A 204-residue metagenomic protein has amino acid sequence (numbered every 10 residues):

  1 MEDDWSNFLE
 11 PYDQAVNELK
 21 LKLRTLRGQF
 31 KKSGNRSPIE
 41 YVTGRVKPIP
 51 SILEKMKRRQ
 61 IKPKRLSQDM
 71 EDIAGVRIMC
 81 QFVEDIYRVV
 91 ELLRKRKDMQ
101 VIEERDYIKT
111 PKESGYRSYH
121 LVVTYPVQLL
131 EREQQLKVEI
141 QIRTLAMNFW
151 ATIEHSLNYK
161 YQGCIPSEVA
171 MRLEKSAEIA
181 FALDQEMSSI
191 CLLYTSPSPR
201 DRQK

Functional and structural regions predicted by a protein language model:
M1-K55: Intrinsically disordered, low-complexity polar/charged tails and linkers
D3, V89, I190-L192: Charge-rich amphipathic alpha-helical interaction elements
K31-K32, K62-M70, T110: Short, flexible, solvent-exposed loop/turn segments with mixed acidic/basic and small polar residues
I52-L66: Short amphipathic beta-strand starts and helix->beta connectors
S67, C80-M187: Long beta-strand-rich cores associated with HINT superfamily self-processing modules
D72-V76: Short amphipathic alpha-helical segments
Y194-P199, Q203: Conserved small/polar residues in nucleotide/adenosyl-binding loops
